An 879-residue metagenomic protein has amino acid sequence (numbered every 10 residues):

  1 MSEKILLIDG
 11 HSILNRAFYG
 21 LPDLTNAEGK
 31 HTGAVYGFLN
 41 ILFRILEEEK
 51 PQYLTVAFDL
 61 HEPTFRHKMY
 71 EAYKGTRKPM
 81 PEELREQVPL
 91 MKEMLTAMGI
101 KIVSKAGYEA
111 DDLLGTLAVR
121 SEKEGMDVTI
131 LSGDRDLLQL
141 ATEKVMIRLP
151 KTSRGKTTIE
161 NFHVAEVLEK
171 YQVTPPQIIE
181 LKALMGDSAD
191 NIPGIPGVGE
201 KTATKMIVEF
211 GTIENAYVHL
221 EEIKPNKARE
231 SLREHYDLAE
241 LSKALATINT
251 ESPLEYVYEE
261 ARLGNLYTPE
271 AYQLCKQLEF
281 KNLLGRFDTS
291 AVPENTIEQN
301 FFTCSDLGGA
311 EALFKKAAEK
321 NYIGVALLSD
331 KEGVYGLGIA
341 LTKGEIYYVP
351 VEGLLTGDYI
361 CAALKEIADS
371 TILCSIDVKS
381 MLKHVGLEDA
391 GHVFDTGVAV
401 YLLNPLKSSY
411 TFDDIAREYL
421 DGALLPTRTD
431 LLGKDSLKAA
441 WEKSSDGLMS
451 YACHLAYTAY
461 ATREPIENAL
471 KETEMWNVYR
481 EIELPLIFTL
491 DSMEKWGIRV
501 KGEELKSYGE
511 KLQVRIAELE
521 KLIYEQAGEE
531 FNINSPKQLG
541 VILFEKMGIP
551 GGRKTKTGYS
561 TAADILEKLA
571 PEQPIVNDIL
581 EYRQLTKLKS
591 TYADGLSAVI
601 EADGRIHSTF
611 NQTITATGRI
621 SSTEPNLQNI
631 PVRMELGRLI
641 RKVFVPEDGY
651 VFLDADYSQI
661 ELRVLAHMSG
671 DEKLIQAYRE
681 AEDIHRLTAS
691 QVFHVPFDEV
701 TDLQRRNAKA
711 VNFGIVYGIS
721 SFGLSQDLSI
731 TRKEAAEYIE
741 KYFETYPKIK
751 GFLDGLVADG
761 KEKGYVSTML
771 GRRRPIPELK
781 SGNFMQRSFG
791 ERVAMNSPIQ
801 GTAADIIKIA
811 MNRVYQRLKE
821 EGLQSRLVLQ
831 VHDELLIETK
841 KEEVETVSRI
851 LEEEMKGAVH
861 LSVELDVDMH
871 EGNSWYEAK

Functional and structural regions predicted by a protein language model:
S2, T25-N26, G75-L254: Extended two-metal-dependent nuclease catalytic cores across DNA- and RNA-processing enzymes
I5-L6, G10, R16-T55, E71-A72 (+5 more regions): Conserved RNase H-like, two-metal-ion catalytic cores of nucleic-acid enzymes
L7-I8, I130-S132, G324-A326, V393-F394 (+2 more regions): Short hydrophobic beta-strand that contains or immediately precedes a catalytic carboxylate
K101, R154-K182, E298-F301, G333-E472 (+2 more regions): Active-site-proximal helix-loop-helix substrate-binding element of RNase H-like nuclease domains
H235-G353, L373-V378, D435-E635, V645 (+7 more regions): Conserved "right-hand" nucleotidyltransferase catalytic core of DNA-directed polymerases
I339-K343, V351, L403, Y410-D430 (+3 more regions): Function-dense linear segments that define catalytic or interfacial modules in macromolecule-processing proteins
W441, K495, H607-S608, Q612-T615 (+4 more regions): Conserved catalytic core of nucleic-acid polymerases
V514-K521, E525-N577, E744-R792, N796 (+2 more regions): C-terminal polymerase-core module
